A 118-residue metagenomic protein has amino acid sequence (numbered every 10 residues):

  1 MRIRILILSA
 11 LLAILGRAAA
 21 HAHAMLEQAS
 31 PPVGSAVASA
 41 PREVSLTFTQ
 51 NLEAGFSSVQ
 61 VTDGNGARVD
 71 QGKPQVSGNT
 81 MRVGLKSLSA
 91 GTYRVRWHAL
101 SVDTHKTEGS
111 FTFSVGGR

Functional and structural regions predicted by a protein language model:
M1-I7: Bacterial N-terminal signal peptides that target proteins for export
R17-A22: Sec/Tat signal peptide C-region and signal peptidase I cleavage site
A29, V37-S39, E43-Q50, T104-R118: Extended, polar beta-sheet/loop recognition surfaces of beta-rich domains that mediate binding to diverse ligands
V44-V69: Short, surface-exposed alpha-helix to beta-strand junction/turn motifs within ectodomains of secreted and cell-envelope
G72-S77: Short beta-strand segments within Ig-like beta-sandwich modules, predominantly Fibronectin type-III
N79-V83: Short strand-edge motifs at loop-to-beta-strand transitions and within beta-strands of extracellular beta-rich domains
G84, S89-V95: A glycine-anchored, Pro-Gly-centered beta-turn/N-cap motif
H98-V102: Beta-strand-rich extracellular modules
